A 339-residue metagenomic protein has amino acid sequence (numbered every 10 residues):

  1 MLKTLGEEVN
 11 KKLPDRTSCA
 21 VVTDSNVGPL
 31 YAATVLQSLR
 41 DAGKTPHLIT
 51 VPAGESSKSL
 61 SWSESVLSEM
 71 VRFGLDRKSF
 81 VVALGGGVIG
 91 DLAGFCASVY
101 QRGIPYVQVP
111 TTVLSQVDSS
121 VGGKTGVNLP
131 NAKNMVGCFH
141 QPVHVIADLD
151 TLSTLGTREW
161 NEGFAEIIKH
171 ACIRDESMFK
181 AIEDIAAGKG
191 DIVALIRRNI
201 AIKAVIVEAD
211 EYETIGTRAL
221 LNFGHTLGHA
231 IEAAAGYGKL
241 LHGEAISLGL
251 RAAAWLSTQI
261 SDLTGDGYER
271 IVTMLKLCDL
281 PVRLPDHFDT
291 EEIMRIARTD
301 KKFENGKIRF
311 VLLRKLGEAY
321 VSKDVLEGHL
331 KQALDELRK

Functional and structural regions predicted by a protein language model:
M1-S79: ATP/NTP phosphate-donor binding region
R40, R72-L75, Q141-H144, D150-T157 (+11 more regions): Generic secondary-structure signature for well-ordered alpha-helical cores
F73-D76, V99-Q101, N128-L129, V136-H140 (+3 more regions): Solvent-exposed alpha-helices and their adjacent loops that cap or buttress functional pockets in soluble metabolic
V88-F95, Q116-V117, H229-A230: Short glycine/serine/threonine-rich phosphate/pyrophosphate-binding segments that cradle anionic phosphate groups
F95-A187: A glycine/threonine-rich phosphate-anchoring loop and its flanking beta-alpha core in nucleotide/phosphate-binding
A165-I168, D262-K339: C-terminal charged capping/lid subdomain of soluble metabolic enzymes
K180-E291: Active-site segments that bind and position negatively charged phosphate/pyrophosphate groups
